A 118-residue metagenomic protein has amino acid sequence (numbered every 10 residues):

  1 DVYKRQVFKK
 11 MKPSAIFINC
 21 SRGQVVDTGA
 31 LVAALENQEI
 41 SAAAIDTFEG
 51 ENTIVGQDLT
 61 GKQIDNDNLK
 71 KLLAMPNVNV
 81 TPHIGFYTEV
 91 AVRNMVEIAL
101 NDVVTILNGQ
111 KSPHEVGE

Functional and structural regions predicted by a protein language model:
V2-Y3: Short, small-residue-biased leader/transition segments that mark boundaries at the very start of proteins
S14, Q24-E118: Rossmann-like dinucleotide-binding domain for NAD(H)/NADP(H)
I18: Glycine-rich nucleotide-phosphate-binding loops and adjacent flexible coil segments
S21: Conserved catalytic cysteine-centered active-site region of acyl-thioester-dependent Claisen-condensing enzymes
